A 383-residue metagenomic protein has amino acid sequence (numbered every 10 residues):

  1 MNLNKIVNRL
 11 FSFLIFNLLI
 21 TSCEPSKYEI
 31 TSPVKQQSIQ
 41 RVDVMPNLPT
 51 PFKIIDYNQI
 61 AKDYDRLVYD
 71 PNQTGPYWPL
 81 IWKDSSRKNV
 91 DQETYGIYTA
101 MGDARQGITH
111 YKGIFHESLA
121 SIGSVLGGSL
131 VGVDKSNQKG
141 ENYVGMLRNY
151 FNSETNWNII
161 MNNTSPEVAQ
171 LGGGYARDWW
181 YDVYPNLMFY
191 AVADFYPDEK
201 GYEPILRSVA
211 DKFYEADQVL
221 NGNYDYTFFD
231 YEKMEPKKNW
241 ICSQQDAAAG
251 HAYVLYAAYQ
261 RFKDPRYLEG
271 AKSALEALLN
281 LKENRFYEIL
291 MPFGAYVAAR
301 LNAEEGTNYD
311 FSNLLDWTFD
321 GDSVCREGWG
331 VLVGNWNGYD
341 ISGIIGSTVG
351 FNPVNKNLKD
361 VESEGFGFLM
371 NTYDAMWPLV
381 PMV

Functional and structural regions predicted by a protein language model:
N2-F11: Bacterial N-terminal signal peptides that target proteins for export
I20-S22: C-terminal motif of bacterial Sec signal peptides marking the signal peptidase cleavage site
P25-A169, Y196-T227: Low-complexity, Ser/Thr/Pro/Gly-enriched N-terminal "stalk/linker" regions
D91-A120, N163-V183, K233-A247, L278-M291 (+2 more regions): Solvent-exposed loop and edge beta-strand segments that line ligand/cofactor-binding and catalytic clefts
S121-Q138, V183-G201, N239-C242, A249-K263 (+3 more regions): Well-ordered alpha-helical scaffold segments within catalytic/enzyme domains
E141-G145, P204, P265-S273, N308-L314: Short sequence/structural elements of tandem HEAT/ARM alpha-solenoid repeats
A193-P265, A277-N280, Y296, G321: Active-site lining segments of carbohydrate-active enzymes
F213-F228, E232, L281-F293, V297-M382: Extended ligand-binding clefts on enzyme/binding-domain cores
